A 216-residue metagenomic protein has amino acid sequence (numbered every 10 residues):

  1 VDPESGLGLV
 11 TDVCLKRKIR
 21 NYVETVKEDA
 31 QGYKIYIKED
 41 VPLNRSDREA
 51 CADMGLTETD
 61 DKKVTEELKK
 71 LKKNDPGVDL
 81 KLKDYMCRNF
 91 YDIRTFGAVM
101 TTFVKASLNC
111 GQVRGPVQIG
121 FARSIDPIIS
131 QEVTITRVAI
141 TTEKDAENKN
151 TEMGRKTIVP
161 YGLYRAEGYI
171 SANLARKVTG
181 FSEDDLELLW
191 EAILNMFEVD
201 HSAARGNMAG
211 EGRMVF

Functional and structural regions predicted by a protein language model:
V1-L9, R17-F216: Basic polyanion-binding and macromolecular-assembly surfaces
